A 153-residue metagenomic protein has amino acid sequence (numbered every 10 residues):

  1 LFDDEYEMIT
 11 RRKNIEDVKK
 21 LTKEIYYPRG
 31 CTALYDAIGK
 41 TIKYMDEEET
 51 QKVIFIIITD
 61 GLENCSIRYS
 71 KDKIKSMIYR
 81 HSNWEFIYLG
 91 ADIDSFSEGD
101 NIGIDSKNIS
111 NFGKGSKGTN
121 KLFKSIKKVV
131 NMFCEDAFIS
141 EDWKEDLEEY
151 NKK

Functional and structural regions predicted by a protein language model:
L1-K153: Acidic, low-complexity intrinsically disordered regions
